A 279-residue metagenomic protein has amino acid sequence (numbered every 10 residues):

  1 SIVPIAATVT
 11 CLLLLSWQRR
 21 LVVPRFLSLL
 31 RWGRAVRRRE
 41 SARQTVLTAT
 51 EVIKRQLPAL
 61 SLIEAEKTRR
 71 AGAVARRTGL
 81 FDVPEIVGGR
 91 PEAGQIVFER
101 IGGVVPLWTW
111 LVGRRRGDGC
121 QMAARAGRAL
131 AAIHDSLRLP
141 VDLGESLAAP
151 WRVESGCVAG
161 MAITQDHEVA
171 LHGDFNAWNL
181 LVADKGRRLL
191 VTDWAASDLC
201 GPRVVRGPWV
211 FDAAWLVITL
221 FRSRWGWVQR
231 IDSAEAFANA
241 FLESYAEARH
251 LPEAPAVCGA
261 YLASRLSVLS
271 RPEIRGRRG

Functional and structural regions predicted by a protein language model:
A7-A35: Juxta-kinase regulatory segment immediately upstream of eukaryotic protein kinase catalytic domains
R34-E66: ATP-binding glycine-rich loop module of kinase domains
I53-A93, G113-A132: A conserved alpha-helical element in kinase catalytic cores
I96-V105: Short pocket-lining segment of the protein kinase catalytic domain that shapes the ATP-binding cleft
V104-L147, R152-E154: Conserved kinase catalytic-core helix
D135-A177, A183-G186, L190: An alpha-helical support segment within catalytic cores of ATP-dependent transferases
D193-D198: Activation of the activation-loop gatekeeper triad in protein kinase-fold domains
W209-R249, A263-R278: Active-site activation/catalytic loop segments of kinase-like enzymes and analogous catalytic loops in related
